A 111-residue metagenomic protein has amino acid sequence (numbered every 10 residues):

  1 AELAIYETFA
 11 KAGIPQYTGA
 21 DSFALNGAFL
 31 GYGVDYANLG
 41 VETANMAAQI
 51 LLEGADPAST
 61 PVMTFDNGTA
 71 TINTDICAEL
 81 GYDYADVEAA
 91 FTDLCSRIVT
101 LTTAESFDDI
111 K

Functional and structural regions predicted by a protein language model:
E2-G27: Venus flytrap/periplasmic-binding-protein-like
E2-I5, L39, T43, I76 (+2 more regions): Stable alpha-helical elements in mature extracytoplasmic
T8-G13, N38-V41, T92-C95, T100: Short, surface-exposed linear patches
Q16, F29-G31, I98: Conserved beta-strand scaffold positions in the cores of enzyme catalytic domains, especially in NTP/NDP-utilizing
D21-S22, D35-E42, M63-D66: Hinge/beta->alpha junction and helix N-cap segments in small-molecule ligand-binding domains
L25-G33, A70-T74: A bilobed periplasmic-binding-protein/Venus flytrap-type ligand-binding module shared by bacterial periplasmic
V34-A55: Hydrophobic alpha-helical segments within soluble ligand-binding/sensing domains
Q49-K111: Hinge/cleft segment of the Venus flytrap/periplasmic-binding protein
